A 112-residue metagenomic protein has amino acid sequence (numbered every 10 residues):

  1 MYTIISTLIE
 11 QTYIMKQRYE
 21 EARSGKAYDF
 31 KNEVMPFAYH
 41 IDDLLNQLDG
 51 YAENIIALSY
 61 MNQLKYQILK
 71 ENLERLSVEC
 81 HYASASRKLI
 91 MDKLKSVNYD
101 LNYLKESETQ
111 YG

Functional and structural regions predicted by a protein language model:
M1-N32, L94, N98-L101: Short terminal alpha-helical segments
S24-K31, I55-Y60, S84-R87: Short, surface-exposed loop/turn segments at secondary-structure junctions
V34-L45: Hydrophobic alpha-helical packing segments in soluble, helical-rich domains
L44-Q63: Short, solvent-exposed, charged loop/turn and helix-capping segments that join or cap alpha-helices on peripheral
Y60-N72: Short, well-ordered alpha-helical segments that carry or flank key catalytic/ligand-binding motifs at enzyme/regulatory
E71-G112: Amphipathic alpha-helical binding modules
